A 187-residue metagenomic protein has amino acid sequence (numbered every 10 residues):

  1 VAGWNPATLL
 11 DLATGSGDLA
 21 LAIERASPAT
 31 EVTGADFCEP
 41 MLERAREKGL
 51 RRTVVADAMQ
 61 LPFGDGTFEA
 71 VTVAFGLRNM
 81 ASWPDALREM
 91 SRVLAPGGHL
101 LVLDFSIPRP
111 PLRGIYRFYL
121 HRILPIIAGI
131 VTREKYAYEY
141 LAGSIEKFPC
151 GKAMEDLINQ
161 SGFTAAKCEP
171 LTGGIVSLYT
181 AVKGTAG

Functional and structural regions predicted by a protein language model:
V1-N5, L61-P62: Glycine-rich helix-loop-beta junction characteristic of Rossmann-like nucleotide cofactor-binding loops
T8-Q60: Class I SAM-dependent methyltransferase SAM/SAH-binding core
M59-V71: A short acidic, Gly/Pro-enriched loop at the edge of an enzyme's catalytic core that lines a small-molecule cofactor
E69-W83, S106: A short SAM/SAH-binding and catalytic strip from SAM-dependent methyltransferases
P84-H99: A short glycine-rich, Lys/Arg-flanked "PGG" loop and its adjoining helix->strand segment in the class I
L103, I107-L157, S161, K167: C-terminal alpha-helical "lid/dimerization" subdomain adjacent to the S-adenosyl-L-methionine
S161-G187: Core SAM-dependent methyltransferase catalytic element
